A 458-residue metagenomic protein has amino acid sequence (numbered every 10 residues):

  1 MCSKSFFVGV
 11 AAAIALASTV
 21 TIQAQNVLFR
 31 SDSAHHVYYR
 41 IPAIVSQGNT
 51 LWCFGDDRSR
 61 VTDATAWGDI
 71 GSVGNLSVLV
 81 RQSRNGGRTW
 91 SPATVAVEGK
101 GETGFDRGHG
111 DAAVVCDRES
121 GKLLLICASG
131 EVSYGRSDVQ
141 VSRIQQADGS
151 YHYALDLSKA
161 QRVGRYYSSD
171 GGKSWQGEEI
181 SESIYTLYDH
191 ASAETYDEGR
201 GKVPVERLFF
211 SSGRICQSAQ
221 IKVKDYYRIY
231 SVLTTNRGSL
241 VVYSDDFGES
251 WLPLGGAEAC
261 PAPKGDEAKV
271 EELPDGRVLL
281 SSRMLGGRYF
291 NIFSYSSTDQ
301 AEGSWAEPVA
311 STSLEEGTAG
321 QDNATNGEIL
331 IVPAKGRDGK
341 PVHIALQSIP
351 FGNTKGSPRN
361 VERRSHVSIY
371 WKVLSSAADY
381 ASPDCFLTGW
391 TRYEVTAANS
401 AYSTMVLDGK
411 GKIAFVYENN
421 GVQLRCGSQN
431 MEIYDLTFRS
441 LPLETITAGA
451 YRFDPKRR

Functional and structural regions predicted by a protein language model:
M1-V10: Bacterial N-terminal signal peptides that target proteins for export
G9-S18: Bacterial N-terminal signal peptides
S18-A24: Bacterial Sec-dependent signal peptides at the C-terminal "C-region" and cleavage site
A24-R458: Asp-box/BNR beta-propeller blade signature and adjacent active/binding-site loops in extracellular glycan-interacting
